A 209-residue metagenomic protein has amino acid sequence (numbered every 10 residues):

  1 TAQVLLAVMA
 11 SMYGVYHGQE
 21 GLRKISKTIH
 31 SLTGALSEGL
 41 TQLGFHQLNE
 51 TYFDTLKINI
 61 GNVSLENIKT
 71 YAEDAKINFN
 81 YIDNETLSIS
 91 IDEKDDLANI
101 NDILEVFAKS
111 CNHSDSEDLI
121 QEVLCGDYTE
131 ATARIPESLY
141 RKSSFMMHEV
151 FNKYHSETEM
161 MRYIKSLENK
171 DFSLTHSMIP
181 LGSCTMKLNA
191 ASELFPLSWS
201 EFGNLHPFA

Functional and structural regions predicted by a protein language model:
T1-A7, L65-N80, T129-I135: Flexible glycine/proline-rich, aromatic-decorated loop/lid segments
T1-L43, L48-E50: Active-site C-terminal subdomain of aminotransferase-like
A2-L6, M12-Y13, H17-Q19, D54 (+8 more regions): Short, glycine-/Ser/Thr-/acidic-enriched flexible segments
V15-G21, Q47-Y52, Y140-R141, S198-A209: Gly-rich Lys/Arg/Thr-decorated short loops/hinges at beta-loop-alpha junctions or inter-strand turns that position
H30, L43-E73, I91-K94, N101: Conserved PLP-binding catalytic core of the aspartate aminotransferase-like
H46-T51, F79-D83, M178: Short beta-strand
Y71-A75, N80-V106, H113: Noncatalytic alpha-helical scaffolds and linker/capping helices
L97-P180, T185-S192, L197-E201: Flexible inter-domain linker/hinge segments
